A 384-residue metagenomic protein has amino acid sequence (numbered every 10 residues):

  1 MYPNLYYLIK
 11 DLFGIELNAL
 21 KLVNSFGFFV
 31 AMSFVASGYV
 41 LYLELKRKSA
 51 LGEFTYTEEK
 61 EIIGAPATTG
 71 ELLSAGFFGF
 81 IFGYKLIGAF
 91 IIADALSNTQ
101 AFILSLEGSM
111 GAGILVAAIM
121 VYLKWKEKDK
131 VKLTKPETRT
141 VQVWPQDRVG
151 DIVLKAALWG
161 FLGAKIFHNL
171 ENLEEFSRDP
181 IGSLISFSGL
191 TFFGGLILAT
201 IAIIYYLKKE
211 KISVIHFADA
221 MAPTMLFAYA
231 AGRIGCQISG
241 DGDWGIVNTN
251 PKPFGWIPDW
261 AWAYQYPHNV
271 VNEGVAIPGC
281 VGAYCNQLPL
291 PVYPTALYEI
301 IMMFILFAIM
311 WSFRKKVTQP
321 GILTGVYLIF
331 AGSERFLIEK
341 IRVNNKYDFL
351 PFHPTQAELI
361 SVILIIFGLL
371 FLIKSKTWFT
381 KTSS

Functional and structural regions predicted by a protein language model:
M1-S384: Hydrophobic, membrane-interfacing alpha helices
